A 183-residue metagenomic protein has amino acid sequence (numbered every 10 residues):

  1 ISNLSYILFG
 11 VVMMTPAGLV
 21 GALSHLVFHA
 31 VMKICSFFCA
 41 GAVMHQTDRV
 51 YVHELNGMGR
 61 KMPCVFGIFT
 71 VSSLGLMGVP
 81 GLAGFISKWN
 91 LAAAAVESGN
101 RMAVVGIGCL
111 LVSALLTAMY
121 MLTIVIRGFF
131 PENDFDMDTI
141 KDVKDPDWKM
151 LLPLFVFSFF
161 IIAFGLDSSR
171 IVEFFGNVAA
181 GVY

Functional and structural regions predicted by a protein language model:
I1-T139: Functional transmembrane alpha-helices
R60-V65, M121-Y183: Cytoplasmic/organellar membrane-interface segments at the starts of transmembrane helices in multi-pass inner-membrane
